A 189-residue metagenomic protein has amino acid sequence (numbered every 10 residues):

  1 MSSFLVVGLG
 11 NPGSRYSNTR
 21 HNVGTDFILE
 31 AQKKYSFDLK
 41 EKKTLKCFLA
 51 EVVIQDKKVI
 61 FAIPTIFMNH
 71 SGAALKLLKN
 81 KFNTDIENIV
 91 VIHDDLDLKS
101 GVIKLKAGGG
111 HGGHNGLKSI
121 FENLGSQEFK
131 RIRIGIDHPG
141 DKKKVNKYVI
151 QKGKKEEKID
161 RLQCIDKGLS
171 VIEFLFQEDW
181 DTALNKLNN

Functional and structural regions predicted by a protein language model:
S2-A107, K118-I132, P139-K144, Q151 (+1 more regions): Nucleotide and nucleotide-moiety/phosphate-recognizing core
G113-G116: Hydrophobic alpha-helical segments within soluble ligand-binding/sensing domains
